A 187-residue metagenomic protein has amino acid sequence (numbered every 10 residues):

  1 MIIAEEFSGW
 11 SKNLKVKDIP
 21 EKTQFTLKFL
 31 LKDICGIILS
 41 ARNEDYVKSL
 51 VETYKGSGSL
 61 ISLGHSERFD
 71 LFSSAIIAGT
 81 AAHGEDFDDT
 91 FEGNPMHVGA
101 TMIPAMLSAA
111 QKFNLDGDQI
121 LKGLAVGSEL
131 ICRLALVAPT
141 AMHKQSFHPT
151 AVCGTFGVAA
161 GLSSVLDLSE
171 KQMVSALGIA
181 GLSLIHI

Functional and structural regions predicted by a protein language model:
M1-I185: N-terminal core-entry segment
